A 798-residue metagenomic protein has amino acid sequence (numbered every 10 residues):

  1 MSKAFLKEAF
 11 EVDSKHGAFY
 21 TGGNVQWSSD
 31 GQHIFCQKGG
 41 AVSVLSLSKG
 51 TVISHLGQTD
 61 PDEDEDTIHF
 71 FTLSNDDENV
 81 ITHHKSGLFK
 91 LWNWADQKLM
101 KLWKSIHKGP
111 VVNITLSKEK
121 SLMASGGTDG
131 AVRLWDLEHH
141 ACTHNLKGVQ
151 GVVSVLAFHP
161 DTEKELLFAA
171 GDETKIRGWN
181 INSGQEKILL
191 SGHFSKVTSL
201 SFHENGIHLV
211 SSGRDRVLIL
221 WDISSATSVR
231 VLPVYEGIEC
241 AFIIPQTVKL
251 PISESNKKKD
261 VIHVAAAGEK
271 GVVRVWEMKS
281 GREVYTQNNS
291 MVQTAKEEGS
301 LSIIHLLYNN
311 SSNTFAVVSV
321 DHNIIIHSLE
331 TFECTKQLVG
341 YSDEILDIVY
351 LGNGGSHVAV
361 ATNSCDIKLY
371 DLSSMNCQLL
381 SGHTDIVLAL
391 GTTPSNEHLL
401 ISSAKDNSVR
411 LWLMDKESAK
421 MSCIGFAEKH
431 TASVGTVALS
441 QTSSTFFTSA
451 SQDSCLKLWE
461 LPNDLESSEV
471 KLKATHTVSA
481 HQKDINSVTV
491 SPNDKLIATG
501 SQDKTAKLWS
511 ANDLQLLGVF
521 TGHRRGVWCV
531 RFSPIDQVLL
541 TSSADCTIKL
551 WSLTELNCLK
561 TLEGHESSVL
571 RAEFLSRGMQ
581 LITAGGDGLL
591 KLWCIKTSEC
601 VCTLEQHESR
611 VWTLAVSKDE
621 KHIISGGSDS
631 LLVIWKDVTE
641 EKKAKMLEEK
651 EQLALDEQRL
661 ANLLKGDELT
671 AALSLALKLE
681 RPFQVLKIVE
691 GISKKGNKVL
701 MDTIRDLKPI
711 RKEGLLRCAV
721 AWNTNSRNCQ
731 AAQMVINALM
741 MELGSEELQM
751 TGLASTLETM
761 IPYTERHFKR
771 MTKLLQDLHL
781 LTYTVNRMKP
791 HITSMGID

Functional and structural regions predicted by a protein language model:
M1-F19, K49, K471-T475: A short helix->beta-strand "capping" segment at the edge of beta-propeller domains
K15-T21, Q58-I68, K104-V111, K147-V153 (+11 more regions): WD40/WD-repeat beta-propeller blade N-cap
T21, D30, D64-T67, D76 (+34 more regions): WD40/WD-repeat beta-propeller blade-loop signature
V25-G31, F71-D77, I114-S121, L156-K164 (+14 more regions): Loop/turn segments within WD40 beta-propeller blades
Q37-K38, H83-S86, G126-D129, A169-E173 (+12 more regions): Conserved strand-to-loop turn within each blade of WD40 beta-propeller repeats
V42-S46, F89-N93, V132-D136, L156 (+14 more regions): WD40-repeat beta-propellers
I53-H55, M100-L102, A141-H144, Q185-I188 (+11 more regions): A structural motif specific to WD40 beta-propellers
G696-D798: Extended acidic/polar alpha-helical scaffold segments
